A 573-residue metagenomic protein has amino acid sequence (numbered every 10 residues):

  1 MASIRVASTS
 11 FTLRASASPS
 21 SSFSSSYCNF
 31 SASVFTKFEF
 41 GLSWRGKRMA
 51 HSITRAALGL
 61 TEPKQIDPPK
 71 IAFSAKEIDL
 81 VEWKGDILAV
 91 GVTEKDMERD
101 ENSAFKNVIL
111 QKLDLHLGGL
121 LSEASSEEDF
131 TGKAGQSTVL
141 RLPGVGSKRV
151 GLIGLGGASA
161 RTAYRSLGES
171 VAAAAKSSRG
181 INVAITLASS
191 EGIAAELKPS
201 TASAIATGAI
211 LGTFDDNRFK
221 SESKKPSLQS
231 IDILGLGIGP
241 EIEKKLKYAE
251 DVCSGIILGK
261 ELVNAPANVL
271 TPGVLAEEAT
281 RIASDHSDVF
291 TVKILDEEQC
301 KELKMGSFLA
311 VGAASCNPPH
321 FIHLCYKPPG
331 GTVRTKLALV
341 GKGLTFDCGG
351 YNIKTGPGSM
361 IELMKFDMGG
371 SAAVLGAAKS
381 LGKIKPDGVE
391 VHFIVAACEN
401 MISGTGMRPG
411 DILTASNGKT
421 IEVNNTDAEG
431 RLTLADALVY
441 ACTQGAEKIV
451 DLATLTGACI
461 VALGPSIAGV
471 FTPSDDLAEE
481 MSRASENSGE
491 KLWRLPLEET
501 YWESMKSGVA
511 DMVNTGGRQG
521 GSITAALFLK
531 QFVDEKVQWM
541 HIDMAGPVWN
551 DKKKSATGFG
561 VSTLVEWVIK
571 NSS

Functional and structural regions predicted by a protein language model:
A2-R334: Glycine-/small-residue-enriched capping loops at alpha/beta junctions
A2-R5, L120, A124, D129 (+2 more regions): A generic structural signal for tightly packed, nonpolar segments enriched in small/aliphatic residues
